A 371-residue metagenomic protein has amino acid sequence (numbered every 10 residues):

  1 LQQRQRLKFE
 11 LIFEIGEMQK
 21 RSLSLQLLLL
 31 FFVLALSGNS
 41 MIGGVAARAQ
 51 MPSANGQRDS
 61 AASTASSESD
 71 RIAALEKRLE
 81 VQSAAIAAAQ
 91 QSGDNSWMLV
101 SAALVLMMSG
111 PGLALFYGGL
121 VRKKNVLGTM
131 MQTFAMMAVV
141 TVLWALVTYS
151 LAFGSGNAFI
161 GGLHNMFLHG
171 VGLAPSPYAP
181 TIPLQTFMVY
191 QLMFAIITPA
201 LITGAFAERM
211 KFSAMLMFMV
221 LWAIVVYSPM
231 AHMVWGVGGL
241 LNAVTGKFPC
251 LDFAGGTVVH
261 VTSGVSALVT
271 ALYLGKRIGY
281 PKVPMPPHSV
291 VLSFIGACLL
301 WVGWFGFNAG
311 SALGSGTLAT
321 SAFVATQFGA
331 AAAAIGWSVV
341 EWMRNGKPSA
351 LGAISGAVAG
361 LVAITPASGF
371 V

Functional and structural regions predicted by a protein language model:
Q2: Short periplasmic/luminal acceptor-recognition loop of GT-C membrane glycosyltransferases, typified by
Q5, I12-L29: Bacterial N-terminal signal peptides that target proteins for export
F9-L11, S311: N-terminal leader/targeting segments
R21-F31, N39-V371: Hydrophobic alpha-helical transmembrane bundles of multi-pass membrane proteins
